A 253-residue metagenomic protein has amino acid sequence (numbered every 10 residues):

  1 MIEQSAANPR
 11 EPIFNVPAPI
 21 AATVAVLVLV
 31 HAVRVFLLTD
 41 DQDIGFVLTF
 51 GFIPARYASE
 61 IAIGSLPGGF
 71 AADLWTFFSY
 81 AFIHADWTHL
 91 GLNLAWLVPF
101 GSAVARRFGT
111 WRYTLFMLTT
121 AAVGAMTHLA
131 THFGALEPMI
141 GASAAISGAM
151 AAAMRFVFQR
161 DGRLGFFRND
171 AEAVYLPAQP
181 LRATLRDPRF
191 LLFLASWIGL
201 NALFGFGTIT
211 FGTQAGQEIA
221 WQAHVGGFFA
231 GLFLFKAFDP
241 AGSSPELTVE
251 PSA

Functional and structural regions predicted by a protein language model:
M1-A253: A detector for small-residue-rich transmembrane helices and their helix-helix packing motifs
